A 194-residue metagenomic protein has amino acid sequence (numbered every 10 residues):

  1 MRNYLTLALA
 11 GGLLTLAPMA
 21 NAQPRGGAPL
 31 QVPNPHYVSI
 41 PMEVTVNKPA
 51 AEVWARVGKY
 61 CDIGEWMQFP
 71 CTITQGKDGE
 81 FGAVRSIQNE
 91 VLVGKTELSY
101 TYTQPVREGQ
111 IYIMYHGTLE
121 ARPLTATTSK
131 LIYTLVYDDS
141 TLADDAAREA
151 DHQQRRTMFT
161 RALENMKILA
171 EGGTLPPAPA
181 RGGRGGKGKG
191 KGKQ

Functional and structural regions predicted by a protein language model:
M1-A8: Bacterial N-terminal signal peptides that target proteins for export
A8-A17: Bacterial N-terminal signal peptides
A22-Q75: Hydrophobic ligand-binding cavity/cleft-lining segments
A28, E164-Q194: Short, highly charged C-terminal tails/helix-capping segments
T45, C61-H116, K130-I132, I168-P177: Glycine-rich portal/gate segments that line the openings of hydrophobic small-molecule binding cavities
A51, A55-C61, T157-E164, I168: Solvent-exposed, polar/charged alpha-helical surfaces in well-ordered, non-transmembrane soluble domains, broadly
A55, S140, A146, A150 (+2 more regions): Surface-exposed, polar/charged faces of alpha-helical domains in mature secreted/periplasmic/lumenal proteins
R107-R161: Beta-strand/loop substructures that line and gate deep hydrophobic ligand-binding cavities in soluble
